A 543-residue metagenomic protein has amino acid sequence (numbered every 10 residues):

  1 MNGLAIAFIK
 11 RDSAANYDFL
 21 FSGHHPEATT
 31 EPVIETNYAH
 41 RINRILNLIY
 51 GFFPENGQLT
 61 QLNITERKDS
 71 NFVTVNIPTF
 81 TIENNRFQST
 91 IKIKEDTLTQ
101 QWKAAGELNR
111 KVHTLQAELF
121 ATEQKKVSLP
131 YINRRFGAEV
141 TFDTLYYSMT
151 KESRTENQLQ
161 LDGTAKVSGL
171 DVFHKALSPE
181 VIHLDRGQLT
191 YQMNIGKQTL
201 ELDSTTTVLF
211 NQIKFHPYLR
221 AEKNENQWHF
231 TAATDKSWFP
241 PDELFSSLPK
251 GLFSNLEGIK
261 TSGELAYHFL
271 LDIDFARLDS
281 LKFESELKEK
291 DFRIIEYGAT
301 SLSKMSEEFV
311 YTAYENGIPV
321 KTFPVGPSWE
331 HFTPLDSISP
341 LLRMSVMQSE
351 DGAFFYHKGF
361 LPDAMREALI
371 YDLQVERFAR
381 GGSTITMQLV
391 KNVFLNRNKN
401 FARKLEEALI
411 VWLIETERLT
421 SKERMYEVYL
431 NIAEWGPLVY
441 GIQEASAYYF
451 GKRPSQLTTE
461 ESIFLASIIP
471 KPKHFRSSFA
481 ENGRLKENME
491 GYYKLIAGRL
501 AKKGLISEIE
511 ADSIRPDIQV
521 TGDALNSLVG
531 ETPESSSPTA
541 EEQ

Functional and structural regions predicted by a protein language model:
M1-N85, D96-L98, E107-T144, V172-H174 (+1 more regions): Secondary-structure transition motifs
G3-A5, T90-Y146, Q160-F173, E180-T199 (+2 more regions): Small-residue helix/turn framework positions
F8-K10, P241, I294-G298: Outer-membrane beta-barrel proteins
N16-L20, P179-I182, P249-K250, T300-S306 (+1 more regions): Flexible, surface-exposed loop regions and adjacent strand-edge segments of Gram-negative outer-membrane beta-barrel
A28, N37, R41-P54, V73-V75 (+5 more regions): Surface-exposed, low-complexity/disordered segments and acidic/polar micro-motifs at processing/linker regions
Y50-P54, E315-L505: Peptidoglycan glycan-strand catalytic modules in the bacterial/periplasmic cell-wall system
L129, T150-V167, V172-H174, E201 (+7 more regions): Conserved catalytic or metal-liganding residues and their short signature motifs at active sites of enzymes
T231, F253-I259, H268-D272, D291-P327 (+3 more regions): Extended, non-catalytic substrate-recognition/exosite surfaces adjacent to catalytic cores, especially in enzymes
